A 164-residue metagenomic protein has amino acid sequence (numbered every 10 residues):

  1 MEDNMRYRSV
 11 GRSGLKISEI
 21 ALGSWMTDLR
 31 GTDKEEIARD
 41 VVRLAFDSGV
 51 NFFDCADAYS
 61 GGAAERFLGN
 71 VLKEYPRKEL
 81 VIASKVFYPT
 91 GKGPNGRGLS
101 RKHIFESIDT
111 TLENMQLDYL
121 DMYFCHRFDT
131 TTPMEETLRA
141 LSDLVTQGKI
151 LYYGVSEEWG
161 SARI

Functional and structural regions predicted by a protein language model:
M1-L80, D118, T146: N-terminal binding-site loop/beta-alpha segment at the start of enzyme catalytic domains that lines or forms
A21, M26, V86-Y88, D129 (+1 more regions): Short, flexible active-site-adjacent loop segments at beta-strand->alpha-helix junctions, enriched in small/polar
L22, C55, S84, M122-C125 (+1 more regions): Conserved beta-strand positions
R30-G31, G91-I164: Glycine/proline-rich, positively charged, aromatic-decorated active-site loop/lid region on the catalytic face
K78-G91: A short, structured active-site edge motif that brings together acidic residues
